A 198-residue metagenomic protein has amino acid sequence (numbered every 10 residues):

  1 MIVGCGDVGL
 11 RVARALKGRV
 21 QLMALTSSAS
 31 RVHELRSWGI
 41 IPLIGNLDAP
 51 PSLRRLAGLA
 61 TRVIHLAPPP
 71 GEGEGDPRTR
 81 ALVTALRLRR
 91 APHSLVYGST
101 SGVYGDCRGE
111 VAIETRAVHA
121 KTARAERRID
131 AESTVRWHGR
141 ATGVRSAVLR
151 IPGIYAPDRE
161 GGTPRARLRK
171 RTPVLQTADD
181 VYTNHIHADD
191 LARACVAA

Functional and structural regions predicted by a protein language model:
M1-C5: Conserved N-terminal Rossmann-fold NAD(P)-binding element of oxidoreductases
G9-L10: N-terminal Rossmann-fold NAD(P) dinucleotide-binding loop
M23-S30, N46-L47: N-terminal Rossmann-fold cofactor-binding loop
R36-A60: Conserved Rossmann-fold cofactor-binding substructure of NAD(P)-dependent oxidoreductases
L56-Y97, S133: NAD(P)-cofactor binding segment of oxidoreductase domains
A81-A123: Conserved Rossmann-fold NAD(P)-dependent oxidoreductase catalytic core, especially the SDR/UDP-sugar
R108-V148: Catalytic helix-loop patch of NAD(P)-dependent Rossmann-fold dehydrogenases
R136-T183: NAD(P)-dependent short-chain dehydrogenase/reductase
